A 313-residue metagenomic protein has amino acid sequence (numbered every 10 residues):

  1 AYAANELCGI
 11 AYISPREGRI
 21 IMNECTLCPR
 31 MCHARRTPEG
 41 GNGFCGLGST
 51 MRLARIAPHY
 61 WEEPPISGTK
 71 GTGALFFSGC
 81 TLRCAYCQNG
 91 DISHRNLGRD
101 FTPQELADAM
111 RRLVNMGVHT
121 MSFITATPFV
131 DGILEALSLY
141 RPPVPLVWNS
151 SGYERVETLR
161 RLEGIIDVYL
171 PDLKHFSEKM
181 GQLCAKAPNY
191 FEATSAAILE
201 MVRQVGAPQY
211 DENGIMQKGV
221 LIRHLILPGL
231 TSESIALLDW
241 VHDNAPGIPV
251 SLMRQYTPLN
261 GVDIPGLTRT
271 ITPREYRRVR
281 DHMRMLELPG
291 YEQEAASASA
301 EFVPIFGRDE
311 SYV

Functional and structural regions predicted by a protein language model:
A3-E6, I13: Short hydrophobic alpha-helical segments enriched in small aliphatic residues
I13-T81, A85, N89-H94: N-terminal [4Fe-4S]-dependent radical SAM core
S14-E39, A207-V313: Auxiliary Fe-S-binding modules of radical SAM enzymes
G73, L82, P103-R112, P208: Short, charged beta->alpha transition segments
D91-F101, V118-S122: Glycine-rich phosphate-binding "P-loop"
R99-P103, S151-G152: A conditional alpha-helix N-cap/helix-loop micro-motif detector
T102, P128, S297-A298: Positions that flank functional sites
D108-G266: Conserved AdoMet/S-adenosylmethionine-binding subsite of the radical SAM
